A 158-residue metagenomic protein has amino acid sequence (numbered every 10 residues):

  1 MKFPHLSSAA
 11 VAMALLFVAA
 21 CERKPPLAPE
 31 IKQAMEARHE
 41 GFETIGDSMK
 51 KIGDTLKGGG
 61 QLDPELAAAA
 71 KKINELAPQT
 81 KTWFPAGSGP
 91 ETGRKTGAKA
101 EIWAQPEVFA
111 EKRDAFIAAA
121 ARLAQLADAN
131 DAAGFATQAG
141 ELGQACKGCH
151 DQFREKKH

Functional and structural regions predicted by a protein language model:
M1-A10: Bacterial N-terminal signal peptides that target proteins for export
F17-A20: C-terminal motif of bacterial Sec signal peptides marking the signal peptidase cleavage site
K24-D63, K71, L76-H158: Sequence context surrounding c-type heme c attachment/ligation sites in exported
